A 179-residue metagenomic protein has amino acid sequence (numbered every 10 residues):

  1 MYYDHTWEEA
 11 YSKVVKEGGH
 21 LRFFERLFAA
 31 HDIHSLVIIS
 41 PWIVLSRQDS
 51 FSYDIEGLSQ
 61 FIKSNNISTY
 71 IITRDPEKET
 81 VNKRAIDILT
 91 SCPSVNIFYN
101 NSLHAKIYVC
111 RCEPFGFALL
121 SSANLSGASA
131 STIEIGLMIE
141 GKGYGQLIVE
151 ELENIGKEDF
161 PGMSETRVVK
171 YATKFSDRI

Functional and structural regions predicted by a protein language model:
M1-G18, S40-S46: Acidic/glycine-enriched edge-of-secondary-structure segments
S12, L119-I179: Signature of lipid phosphatidyltransferase scaffolds
R22-S91: Primarily the HKD phosphodiesterase
V95-N100: General small-molecule cofactor/ligand-binding pocket signal
S102-K106, A118: Elongated alpha-helical scaffolds
K106-V109, L137-M138: Short beta-strand scaffold segments in enzyme catalytic cores
V109-R111, G127: Short, low-complexity Ser/Thr-rich regulatory SLiMs
R111-F117: Active-site beta-strand-loop-beta-strand hairpin of nuclease catalytic cores that positions key catalytic residues
